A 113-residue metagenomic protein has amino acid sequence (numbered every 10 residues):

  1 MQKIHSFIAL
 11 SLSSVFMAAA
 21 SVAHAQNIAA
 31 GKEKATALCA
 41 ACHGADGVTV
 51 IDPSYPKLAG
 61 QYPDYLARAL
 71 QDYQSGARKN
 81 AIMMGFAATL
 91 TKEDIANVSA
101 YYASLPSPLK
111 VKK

Functional and structural regions predicted by a protein language model:
M1-S11: Bacterial N-terminal signal peptides that target proteins for export
V15, S75-R78, A88-K113: C-terminal capping alpha-helices of c-type cytochrome domains
A18-A20: N-terminal signal peptide c-region/cleavage motif recognized by signal peptidases
H24-G47, Q61, V111-K113: Sequence/structural segment immediately N-terminal to covalent heme-attachment motifs in c-type and related
K32, V48-S75, M84-A88: Gly/Gly-Pro-rich "capping" loops immediately C-terminal to redox-active cysteine motifs in periplasmic/lumenal
T36-G44, R68-Q71, M84, A96-A100: C-type cytochrome heme c attachment motif
